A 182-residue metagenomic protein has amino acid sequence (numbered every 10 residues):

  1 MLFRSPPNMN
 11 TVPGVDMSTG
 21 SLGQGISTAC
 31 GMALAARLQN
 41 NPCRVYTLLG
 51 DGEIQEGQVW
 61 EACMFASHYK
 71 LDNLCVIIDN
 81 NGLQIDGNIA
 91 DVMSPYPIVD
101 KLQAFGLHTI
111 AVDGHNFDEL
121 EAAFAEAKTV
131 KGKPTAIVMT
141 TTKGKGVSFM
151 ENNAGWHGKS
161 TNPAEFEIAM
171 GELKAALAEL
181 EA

Functional and structural regions predicted by a protein language model:
F3-H68: Cofactor-binding active-site loop characterized by glycine-rich and histidine/acidic residues
N40-C43, A90-A123, K174, A178-A182: Conserved thiamine diphosphate
C43-T47, L74, K133-T141: Generic beta-sheet signal
L49-E56, N80-Q84, H115-F117, K143: Acidic, glycine-rich active-site loops and adjacent beta-strand->loop/helix elements that engage anionic groups
E56-N81, A136-M139: A short alpha/beta connector and helix-capping loop motif
Q58-W60, D86-A90, V147-N152: Short acidic, glycine/serine/threonine-rich loops at helix termini
Y69-Y96, D100-L102: Histidine/lysine/aspartate-rich catalytic loop segments that bind and position anionic ligands
F117-A182: Glycine/aspartate-rich loop-and-adjacent alpha/beta segment that forms the canonical ThDP
